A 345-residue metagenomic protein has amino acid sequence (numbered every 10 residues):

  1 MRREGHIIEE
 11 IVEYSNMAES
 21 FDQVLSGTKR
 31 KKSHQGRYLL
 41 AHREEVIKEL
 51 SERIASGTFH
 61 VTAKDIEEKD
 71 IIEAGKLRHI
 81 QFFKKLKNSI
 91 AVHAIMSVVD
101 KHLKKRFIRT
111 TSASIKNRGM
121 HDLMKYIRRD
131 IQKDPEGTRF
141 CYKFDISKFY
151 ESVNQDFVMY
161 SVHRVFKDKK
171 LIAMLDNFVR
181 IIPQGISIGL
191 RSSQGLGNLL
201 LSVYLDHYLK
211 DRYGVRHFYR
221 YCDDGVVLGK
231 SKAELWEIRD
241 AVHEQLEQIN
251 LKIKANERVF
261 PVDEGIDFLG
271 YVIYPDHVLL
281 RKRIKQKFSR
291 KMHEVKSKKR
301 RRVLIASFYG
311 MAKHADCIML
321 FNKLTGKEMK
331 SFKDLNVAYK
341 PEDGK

Functional and structural regions predicted by a protein language model:
M1-L50, K345: Non-catalytic, polymerase-adjacent accessory regions of viral genome-replication enzymes
R3-I8, V92, M96-E151: Active-site-proximal segment of RNA-dependent polymerases
L40, A113, N117, I186 (+2 more regions): Conserved phosphate/pyrophosphate-binding and hydrolysis machinery centered on Walker-type P-loop NTPases, extending
R53-K76, I90, K167-I181: Reverse-transcriptase-like RNA-dependent polymerase core
K69-I71, I95, I127, D223 (+1 more regions): Mobile genetic element proteins and their domesticated derivatives, centered on retroelements and DNA transposons
L77-I108, P183-K210: Conserved pre-motif C helix in the palm subdomain of viral-like polymerases
S89, H93, F178-I181, W236-E237 (+2 more regions): Right-hand nucleic-acid polymerase module
K125-C222, V226-A241, N256, F260-P261 (+2 more regions): Conserved polymerase palm-domain catalytic core
